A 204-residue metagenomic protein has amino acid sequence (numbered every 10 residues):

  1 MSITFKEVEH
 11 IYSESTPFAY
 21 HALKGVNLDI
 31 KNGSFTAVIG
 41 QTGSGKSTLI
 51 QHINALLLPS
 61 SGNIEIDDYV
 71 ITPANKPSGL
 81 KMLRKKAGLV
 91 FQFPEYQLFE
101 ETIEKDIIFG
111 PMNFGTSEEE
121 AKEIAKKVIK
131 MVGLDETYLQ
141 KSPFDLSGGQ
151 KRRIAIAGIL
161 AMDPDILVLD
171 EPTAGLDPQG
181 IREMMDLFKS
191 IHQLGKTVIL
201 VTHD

Functional and structural regions predicted by a protein language model:
N54: Helix-to-loop junction immediately C-terminal to a conserved catalytic motif
G62-P73, L83: Conserved ABC transporter NBD signature motif
E119-T137: Conserved ABC ATPase "signature" region
S142-L146, Q150: Conserved ABC ATPase signature
I159-L160: ABC ATPase C-loop
D163: Conserved catalytic motifs of ABC-family nucleotide-binding domains
L167-D170: Catalytic Walker B motif of ABC-type/P-loop ATPase nucleotide-binding domains
P178-G180: Helix N-cap at the start of a conserved alpha-helix in ABC-type nucleotide-binding domains
